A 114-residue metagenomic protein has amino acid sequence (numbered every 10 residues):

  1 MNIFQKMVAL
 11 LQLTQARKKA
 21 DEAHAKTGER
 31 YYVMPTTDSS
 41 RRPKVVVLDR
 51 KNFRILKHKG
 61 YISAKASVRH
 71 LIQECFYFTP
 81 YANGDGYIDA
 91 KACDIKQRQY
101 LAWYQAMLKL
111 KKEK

Functional and structural regions predicted by a protein language model:
N2-T14, Y77-I95, K109-E113: A short, exposed loop/beta-hairpin motif centered on an aromatic-Gly-Thr core
A9-R30, V68-F76, C93, R98 (+1 more regions): A short, charged, amphipathic alpha-helix used as a generic interaction element across diverse proteins
A25-S40, E113-K114: Short glycine-rich, low-complexity/disordered patches
S39-I95: Acidic, low-complexity, intrinsically disordered interaction modules
